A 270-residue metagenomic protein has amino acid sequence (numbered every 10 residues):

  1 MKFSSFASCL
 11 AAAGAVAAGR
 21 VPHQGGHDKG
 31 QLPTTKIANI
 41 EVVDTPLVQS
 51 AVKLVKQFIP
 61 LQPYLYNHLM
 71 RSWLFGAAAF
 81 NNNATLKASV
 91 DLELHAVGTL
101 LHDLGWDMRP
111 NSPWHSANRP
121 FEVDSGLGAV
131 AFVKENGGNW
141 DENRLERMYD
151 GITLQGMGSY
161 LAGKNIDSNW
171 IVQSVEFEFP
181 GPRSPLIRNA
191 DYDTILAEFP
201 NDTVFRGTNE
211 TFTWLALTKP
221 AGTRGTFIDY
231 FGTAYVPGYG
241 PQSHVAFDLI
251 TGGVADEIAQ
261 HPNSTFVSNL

Functional and structural regions predicted by a protein language model:
M1-H23: Fungal secretory targeting signals
V21-D107: Acidic/His-rich, divalent-metal-binding segments that scaffold phosphate/diphosphate chemistry
P22-P33, P60-P63, M70, A77-A88 (+1 more regions): Divalent metal-dependent phosphate-bond-processing catalytic cores, especially two-metal-ion Mg2+/Mn2+ enzymes that act
Q57-P63, P110-S116, A216: A short glycine/serine-rich beta->alpha loop
S72, R119-E135: An active-site-proximal "capping" alpha-helix that borders the catalytic cofactor pocket
T85-A88, P110-S116, N139: Short, surface-exposed loop/turn segments at secondary-structure junctions
K87-D91, G137-G151: Acidic/histidine metal-binding catalytic segments
L92-N111, S125, A129, G151-G156: His-Asp-centered metal-binding catalytic motifs of divalent-metal-dependent phosphohydrolases/nucleases
